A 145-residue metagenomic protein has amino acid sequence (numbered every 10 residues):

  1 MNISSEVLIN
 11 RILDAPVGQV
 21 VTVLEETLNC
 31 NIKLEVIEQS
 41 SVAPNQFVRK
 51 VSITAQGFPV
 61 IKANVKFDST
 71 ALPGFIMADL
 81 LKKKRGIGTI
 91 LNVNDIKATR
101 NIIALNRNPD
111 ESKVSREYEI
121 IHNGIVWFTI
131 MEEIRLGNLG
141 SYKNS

Functional and structural regions predicted by a protein language model:
M1-S145: Composition-driven recognition of glycine/serine/threonine/acidic- and proline-rich low-complexity segments and repeats
